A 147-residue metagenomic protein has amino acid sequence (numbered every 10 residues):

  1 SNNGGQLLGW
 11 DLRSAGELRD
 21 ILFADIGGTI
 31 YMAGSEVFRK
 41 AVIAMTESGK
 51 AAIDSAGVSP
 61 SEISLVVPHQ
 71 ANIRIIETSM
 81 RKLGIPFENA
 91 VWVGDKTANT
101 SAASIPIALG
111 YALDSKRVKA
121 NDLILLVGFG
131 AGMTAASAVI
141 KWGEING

Functional and structural regions predicted by a protein language model:
S1-I43, E47, F129, K141-G147: Condensing-enzyme catalytic core mediating Claisen C-C bond formation in acyl metabolism
W10-R13, D54, V67-I73: Short N-terminal helix-initiation segments at or just after the protein's N-terminus
S14, I30, K50, N89-W92 (+1 more regions): Short, functionally important structural connectors and interaction interfaces within domains
I21, K40, A44-A52, E62 (+1 more regions): Non-catalytic alpha-helical scaffold/packing segments enriched in small hydrophobic residues
A33-S35, P60-E62, V93-G94: A short, structure-level motif marking secondary-structure boundaries and short turns
V42, S64-G147: Claisen-condensing/thiolase-fold acyl-transfer catalytic domains that form or cleave C-C bonds in fatty acid
E47-S64, A112-R117: Phosphate/pyrophosphate-binding loops at sites that engage ATP/ADP/AMP, CoA/4′-phosphopantetheine, polyphosphate
